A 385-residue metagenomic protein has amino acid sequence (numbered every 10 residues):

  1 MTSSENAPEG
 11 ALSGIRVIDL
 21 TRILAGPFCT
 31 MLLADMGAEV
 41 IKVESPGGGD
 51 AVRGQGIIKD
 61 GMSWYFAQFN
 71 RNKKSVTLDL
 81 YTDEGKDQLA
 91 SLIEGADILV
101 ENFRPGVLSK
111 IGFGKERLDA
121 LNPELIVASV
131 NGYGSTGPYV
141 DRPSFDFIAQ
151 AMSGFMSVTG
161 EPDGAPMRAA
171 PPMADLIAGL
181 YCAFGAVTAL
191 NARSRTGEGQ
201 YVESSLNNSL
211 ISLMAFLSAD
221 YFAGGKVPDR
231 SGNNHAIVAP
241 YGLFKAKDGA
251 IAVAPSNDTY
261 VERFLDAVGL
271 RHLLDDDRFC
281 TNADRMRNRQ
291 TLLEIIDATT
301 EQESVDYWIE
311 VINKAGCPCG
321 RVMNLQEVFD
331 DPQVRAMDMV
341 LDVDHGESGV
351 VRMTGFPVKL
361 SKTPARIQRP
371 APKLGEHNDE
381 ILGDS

Functional and structural regions predicted by a protein language model:
M1-G185, A189-R195, K373, H377-S385: N-terminal helix-loop segment corresponding to the beta1-alpha1 unit of nucleotide/adenylate-binding folds
T2-P8, D344-S385: Flexible, small-/acidic-enriched active-site or ligand-binding loops
G47, Y133-G134, L206-I211, D248 (+2 more regions): Glycine-rich beta-alpha junction loops
F66, S231-A236, Y241-G242, S348-V351 (+2 more regions): Short Gly/Pro-enriched turn/cap motifs at secondary-structure boundaries
S135, D163-M173, S194-L210, D229-A236 (+1 more regions): Conserved Rossmann-fold dehydrogenase catalytic segment
G179-G199, S212-G225, L265-H272: Oxidoreductase and adenylate-handling cofactor-binding alpha/beta cores
A239-A315, C319: Aromatic-enriched alpha-helical interface/lid elements that frame and gate functional surfaces
N313-M337: Conserved PLP cofactor-binding pocket of PLP-dependent enzymes
